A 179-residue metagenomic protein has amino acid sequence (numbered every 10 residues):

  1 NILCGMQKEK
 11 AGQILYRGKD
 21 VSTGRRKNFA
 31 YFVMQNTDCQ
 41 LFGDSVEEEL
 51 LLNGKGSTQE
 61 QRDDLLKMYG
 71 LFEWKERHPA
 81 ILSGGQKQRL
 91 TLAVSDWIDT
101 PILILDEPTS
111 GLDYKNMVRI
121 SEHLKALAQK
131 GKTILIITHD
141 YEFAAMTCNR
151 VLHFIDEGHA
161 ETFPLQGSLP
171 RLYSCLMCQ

Functional and structural regions predicted by a protein language model:
C4: Helix-to-loop junction immediately C-terminal to a conserved catalytic motif
G12-R26: Conserved ABC transporter NBD signature motif
Q59-W74: Conserved ABC ATPase "signature" region
H78-L82: Conserved ABC ATPase signature
L103-D106: Catalytic Walker B motif of ABC-type/P-loop ATPase nucleotide-binding domains
T138-H139: H-loop/switch region of ABC-family ATPase nucleotide-binding domains
G158-C178: Conserved beta-strand-loop-alpha-helix hinge in the C-terminal portion of ABC ATPase nucleotide-binding domains
